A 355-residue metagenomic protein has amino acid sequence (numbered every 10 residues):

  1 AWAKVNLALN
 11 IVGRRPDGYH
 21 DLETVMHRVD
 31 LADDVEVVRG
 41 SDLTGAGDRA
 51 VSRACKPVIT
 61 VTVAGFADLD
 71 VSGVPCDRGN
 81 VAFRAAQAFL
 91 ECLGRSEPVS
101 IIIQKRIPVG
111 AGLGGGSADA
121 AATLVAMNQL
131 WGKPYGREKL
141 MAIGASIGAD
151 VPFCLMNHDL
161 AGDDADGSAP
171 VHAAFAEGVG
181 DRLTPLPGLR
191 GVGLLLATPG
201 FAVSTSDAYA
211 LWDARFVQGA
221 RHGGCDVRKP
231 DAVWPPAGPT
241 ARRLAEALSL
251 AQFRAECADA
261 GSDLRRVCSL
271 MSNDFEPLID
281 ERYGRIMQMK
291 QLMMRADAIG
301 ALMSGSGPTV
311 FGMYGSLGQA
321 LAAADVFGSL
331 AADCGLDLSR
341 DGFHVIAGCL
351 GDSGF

Functional and structural regions predicted by a protein language model:
A1-A111, N128-E138, G167, L189 (+2 more regions): ATP-binding N-lobe of GHMP and related small-molecule kinases
T24-M26, M141, P152, D181-P187: A generic local secondary-structure boundary/capping motif
R28, V37-G40, H222-G223, L321-G328: Acyltransferase
P75, I102-W131, A149, I299-Y314: Glycine/serine-rich anion-binding loops at beta->alpha junctions that coordinate negatively charged ligand groups
A120, L124-V179: Contiguous, small/hydrophobic- and glycine-enriched helical/loop subdomains that border and often "cap" functional
M156, D163-G300, G315-L321, D325 (+1 more regions): Conserved, helical-rich catalytic subdomain that frames metal- and/or nucleotide-binding sites in enzyme alpha/beta
